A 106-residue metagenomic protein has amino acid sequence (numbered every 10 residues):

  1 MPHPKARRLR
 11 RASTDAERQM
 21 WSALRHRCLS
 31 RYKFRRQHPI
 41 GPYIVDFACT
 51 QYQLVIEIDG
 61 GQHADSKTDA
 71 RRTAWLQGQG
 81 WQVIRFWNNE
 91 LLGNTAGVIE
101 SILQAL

Functional and structural regions predicted by a protein language model:
M1-K33, A70, G93: Solvent-exposed, charged helical/coil patches that constitute nucleic-acid or partner-interaction surfaces
L9-S13, I40-A105: Basic, amphipathic alpha-helical patches used to engage nucleic acids or provide basic targeting signals, exemplified
R36-H38: Short acidic-hydrophobic surface loop/beta-edge motif
